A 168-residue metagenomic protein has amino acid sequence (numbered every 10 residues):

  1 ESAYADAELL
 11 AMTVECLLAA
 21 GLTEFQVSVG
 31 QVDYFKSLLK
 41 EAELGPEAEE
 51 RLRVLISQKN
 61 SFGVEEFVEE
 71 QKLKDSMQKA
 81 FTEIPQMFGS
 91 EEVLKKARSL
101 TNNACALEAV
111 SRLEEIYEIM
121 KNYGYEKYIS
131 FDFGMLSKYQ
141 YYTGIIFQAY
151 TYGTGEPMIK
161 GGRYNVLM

Functional and structural regions predicted by a protein language model:
E1-E15, E24-Q26, K36-K40, L44-E50 (+1 more regions): Class II aminoacyl-tRNA synthetase-like tRNA-binding/catalytic domains
E1-T23, F67-M168: Positively charged, Gly/Ser-enriched RNA/tRNA-binding surfaces
E24-Y34, L52, S130-G134: Short, surface-exposed recognition loops or helix-turn segments adjacent to catalytic cores
V27-G30, I56-S61, D75, E108: Short acidic alpha-helix initiation/capping motifs at coil-to-helix transition points, especially at protein N-termini
V29, L38-A48, D75-P85: A broadly tuned preference for mixed-charge, low-complexity surface segments
V29-E41, M135-T143: Beta-rich nucleic-acid/ligand-interaction surfaces
D33, S37, L55-K59, K72 (+2 more regions): Solvent-exposed, non-transmembrane amphipathic alpha-helical segments
E43-E69, L73, T151: Acidic, His- and aromatic-enriched active-site or binding-groove loops in soluble protein domains that engage sugars
